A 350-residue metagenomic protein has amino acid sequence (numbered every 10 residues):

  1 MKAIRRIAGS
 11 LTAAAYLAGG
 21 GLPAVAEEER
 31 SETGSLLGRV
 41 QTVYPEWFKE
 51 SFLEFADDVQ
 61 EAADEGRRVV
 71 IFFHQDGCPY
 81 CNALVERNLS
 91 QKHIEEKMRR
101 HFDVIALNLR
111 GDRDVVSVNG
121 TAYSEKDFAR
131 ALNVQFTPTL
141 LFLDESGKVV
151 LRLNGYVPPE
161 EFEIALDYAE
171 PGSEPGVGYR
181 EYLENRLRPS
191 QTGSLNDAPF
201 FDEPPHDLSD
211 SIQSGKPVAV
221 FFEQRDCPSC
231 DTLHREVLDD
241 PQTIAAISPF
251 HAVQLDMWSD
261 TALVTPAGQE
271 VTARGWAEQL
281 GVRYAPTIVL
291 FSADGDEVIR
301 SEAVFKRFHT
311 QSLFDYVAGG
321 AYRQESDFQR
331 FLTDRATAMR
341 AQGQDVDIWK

Functional and structural regions predicted by a protein language model:
M1-K2, A26: General helical secondary-structure elements
K2-L11: Bacterial N-terminal signal peptides that target proteins for export
Y16-P23: C-terminal segment of classical bacterial N-terminal signal peptides
V25-V69, D76-K92, L109-Q135, T139-V218 (+2 more regions): Proteins that catalyze or organize thiol-disulfide redox chemistry and the adjacent proteostasis machinery handling
M98: Active-site-proximal cofactor/substrate-binding loop regions of enzyme domains
D103-I105, H251-V253: A fold-wide structural signal in alpha/beta-hydrolase
